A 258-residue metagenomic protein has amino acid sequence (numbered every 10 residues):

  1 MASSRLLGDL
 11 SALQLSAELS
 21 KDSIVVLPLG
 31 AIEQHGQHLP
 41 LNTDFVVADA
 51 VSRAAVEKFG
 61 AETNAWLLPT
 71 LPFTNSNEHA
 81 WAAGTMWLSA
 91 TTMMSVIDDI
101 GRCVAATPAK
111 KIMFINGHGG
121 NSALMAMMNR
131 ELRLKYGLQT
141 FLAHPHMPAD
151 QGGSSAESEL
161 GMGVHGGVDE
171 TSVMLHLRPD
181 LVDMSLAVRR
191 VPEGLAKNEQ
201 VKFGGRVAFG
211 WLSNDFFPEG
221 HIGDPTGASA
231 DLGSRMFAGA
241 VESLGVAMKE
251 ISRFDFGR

Functional and structural regions predicted by a protein language model:
M1-K111, G119-R258: Extended, histidine- and acidic-residue-enriched regions that form the cofactor-binding/catalytic faces
F114: Conserved SAM-binding loop
